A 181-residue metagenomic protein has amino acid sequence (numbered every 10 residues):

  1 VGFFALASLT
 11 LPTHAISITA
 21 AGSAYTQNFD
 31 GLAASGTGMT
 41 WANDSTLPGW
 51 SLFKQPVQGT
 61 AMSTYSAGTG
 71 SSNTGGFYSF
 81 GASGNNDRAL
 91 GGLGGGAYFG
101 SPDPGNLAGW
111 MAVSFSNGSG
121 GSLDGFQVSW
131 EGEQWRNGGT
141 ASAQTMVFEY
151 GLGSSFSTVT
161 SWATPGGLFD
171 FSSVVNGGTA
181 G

Functional and structural regions predicted by a protein language model:
A7-L32: Boundary/junction segments of secreted and surface-exposed precursor proteins
Y25, T46-P48, G109-M111, S142-Q144: Residues that flank catalytic or metal-binding motifs in active/ligand-binding sites
G31-T37, W135, L152-F156: Acidic glycine-/aspartate-rich tracts in secreted/extracellular proteins
P48-G121: Surface-exposed, low-complexity/disordered Ser/Thr/Gly/Pro/Asn-rich loops and linkers
F77, A82-G84, L90, T145-G181: Exoplasmic/lumenal beta-rich domain surfaces
D103, E133-A143: Extended, low-complexity, turn-rich repeat/linker tracts enriched in Gly/Pro/Ser/Thr and Asp/Glu that occur
L123-N137: A short beta-strand element within beta-rich, extracytoplasmic domains of secreted/secretory-pathway proteins
